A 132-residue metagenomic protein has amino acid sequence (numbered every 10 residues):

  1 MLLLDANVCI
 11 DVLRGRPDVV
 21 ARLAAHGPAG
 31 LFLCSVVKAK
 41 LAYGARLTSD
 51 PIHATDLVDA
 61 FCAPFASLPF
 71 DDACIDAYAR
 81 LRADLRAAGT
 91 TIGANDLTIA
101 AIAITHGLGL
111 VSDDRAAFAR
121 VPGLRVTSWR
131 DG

Functional and structural regions predicted by a protein language model:
M1-C34, Y43-A60, A87, G132: Short, well-structured N-terminal submotif of metal-dependent ribonuclease cores
D5, C34, T91-G93, D114-R115: Histidine- and aromatic-rich ligand-binding microenvironments
D5-A6, L41, Y78, A103 (+1 more regions): Generic structural signal for small/hydrophobic residues in well-ordered secondary structure, especially within
V8-C9, V37, C74, T98 (+1 more regions): Alpha-helix capping/helix-boundary segments
F32-C34, L68, V111, T127: Structural detector of well-ordered beta-strand residues that form the stable sheet scaffold of enzyme domains
F65-D113: Active-site neighborhoods of divalent-metal-dependent phosphate/nucleic-acid chemistry enzymes
A100, I104-G132: Acidic, PIN/NYN-like endoribonuclease modules and their adjacent C-terminal/linker elements
